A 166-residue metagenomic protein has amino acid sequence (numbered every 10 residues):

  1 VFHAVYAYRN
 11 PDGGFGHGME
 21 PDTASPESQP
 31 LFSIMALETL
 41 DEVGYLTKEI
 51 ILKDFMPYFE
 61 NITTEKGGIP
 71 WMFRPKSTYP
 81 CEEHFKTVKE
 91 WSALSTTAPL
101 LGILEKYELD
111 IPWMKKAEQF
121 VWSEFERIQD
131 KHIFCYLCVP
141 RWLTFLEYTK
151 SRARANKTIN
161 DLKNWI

Functional and structural regions predicted by a protein language model:
V1-I166: Preference for long, amphipathic alpha-helical scaffolds in soluble/luminal domains and all-alpha bundles
